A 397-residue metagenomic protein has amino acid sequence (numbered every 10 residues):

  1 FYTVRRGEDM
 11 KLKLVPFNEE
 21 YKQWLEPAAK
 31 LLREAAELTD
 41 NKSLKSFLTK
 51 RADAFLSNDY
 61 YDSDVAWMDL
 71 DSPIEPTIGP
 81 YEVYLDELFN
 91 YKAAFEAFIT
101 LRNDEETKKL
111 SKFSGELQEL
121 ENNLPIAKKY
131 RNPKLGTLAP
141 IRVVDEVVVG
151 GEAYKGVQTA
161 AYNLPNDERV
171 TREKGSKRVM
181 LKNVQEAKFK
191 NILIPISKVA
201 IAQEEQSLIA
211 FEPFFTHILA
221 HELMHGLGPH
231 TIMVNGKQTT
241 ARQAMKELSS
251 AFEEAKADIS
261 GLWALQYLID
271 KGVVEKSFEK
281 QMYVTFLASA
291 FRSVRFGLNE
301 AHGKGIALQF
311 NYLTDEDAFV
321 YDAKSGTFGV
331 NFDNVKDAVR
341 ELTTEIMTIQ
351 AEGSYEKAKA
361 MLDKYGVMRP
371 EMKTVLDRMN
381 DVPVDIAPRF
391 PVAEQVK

Functional and structural regions predicted by a protein language model:
F1-A251, A255-D258, L262-A290, V294 (+1 more regions): Fold-level signature of zinc-dependent metallopeptidase catalytic domains
N103, A161, E275, D317 (+2 more regions): Helix N-terminus capping/helix-initiation residues
L262-A360: Long, well-structured alpha-helical subdomains associated with metal-dependent extracellular/ecto-lumenal hydrolases
T343-K397: Extended, compositionally biased alpha-helical segments that mediate assembly or anchoring
